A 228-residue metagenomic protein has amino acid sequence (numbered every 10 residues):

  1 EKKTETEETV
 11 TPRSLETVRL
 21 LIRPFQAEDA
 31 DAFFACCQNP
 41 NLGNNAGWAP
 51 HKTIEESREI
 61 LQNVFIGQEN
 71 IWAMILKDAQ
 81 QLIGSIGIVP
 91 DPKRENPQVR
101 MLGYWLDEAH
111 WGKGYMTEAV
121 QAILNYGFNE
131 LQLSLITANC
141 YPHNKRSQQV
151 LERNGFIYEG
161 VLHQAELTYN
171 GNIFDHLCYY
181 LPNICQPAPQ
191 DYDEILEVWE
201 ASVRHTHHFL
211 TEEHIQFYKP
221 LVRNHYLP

Functional and structural regions predicted by a protein language model:
E1-N44, I71, I75-N183: Acyl-donor (CoA/ACP) binding surface of acyl/acetyltransferases
E1-Q62, F174-D175, A188-P220: A short, well-structured alpha-helix characteristic of acyl/acetyltransferase catalytic modules
P50-A109, P182, Q186-P228: Acetyl-CoA-dependent GNAT
